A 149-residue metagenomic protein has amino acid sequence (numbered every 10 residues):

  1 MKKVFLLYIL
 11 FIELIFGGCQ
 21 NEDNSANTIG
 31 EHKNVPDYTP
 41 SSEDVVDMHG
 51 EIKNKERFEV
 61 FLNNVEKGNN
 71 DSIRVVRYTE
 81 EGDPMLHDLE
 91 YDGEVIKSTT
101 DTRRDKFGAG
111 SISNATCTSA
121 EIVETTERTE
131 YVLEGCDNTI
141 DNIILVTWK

Functional and structural regions predicted by a protein language model:
M1-V4: Positively charged n-region of N-terminal signal peptides that target proteins for export
I15-G18: C-terminal motif of bacterial Sec signal peptides marking the signal peptidase cleavage site
Q20-E22: Bacterial signal peptide processing site
I29-Y38: Immediate post-signal-peptide N-terminus of mature secreted/exported proteins
P40-I122: Mature extracytoplasmic domains of secretory-pathway proteins
T116-K149: C-terminal partner/receptor-binding element of secreted or periplasmic proteins
